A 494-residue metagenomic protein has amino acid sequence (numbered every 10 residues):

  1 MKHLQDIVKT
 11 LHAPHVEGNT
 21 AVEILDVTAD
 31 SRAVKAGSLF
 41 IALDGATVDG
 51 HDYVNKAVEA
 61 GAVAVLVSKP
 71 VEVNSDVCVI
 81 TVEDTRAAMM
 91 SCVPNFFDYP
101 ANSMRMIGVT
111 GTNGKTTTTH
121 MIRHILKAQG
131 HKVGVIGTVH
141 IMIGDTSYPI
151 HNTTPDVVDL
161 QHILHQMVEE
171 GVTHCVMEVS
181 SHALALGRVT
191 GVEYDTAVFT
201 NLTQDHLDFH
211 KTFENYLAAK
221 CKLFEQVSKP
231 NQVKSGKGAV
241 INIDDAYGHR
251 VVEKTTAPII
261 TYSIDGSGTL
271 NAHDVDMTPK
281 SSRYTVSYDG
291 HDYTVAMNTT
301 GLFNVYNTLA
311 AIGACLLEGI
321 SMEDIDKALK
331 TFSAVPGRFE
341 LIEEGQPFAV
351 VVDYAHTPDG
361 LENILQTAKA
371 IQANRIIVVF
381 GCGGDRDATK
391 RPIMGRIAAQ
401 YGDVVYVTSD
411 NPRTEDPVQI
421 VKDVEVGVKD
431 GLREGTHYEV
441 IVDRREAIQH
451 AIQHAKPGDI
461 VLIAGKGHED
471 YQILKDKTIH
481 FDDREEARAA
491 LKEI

Functional and structural regions predicted by a protein language model:
M1-H15, A36-L39, G313-E323, K327-G337 (+1 more regions): ATP-dependent carboxylate-amine ligase
M1-S91, N95, A246, G268 (+4 more regions): N-terminal leader/targeting and accessory segments in enzymes
L39, A64, T196, G238 (+3 more regions): Well-ordered beta-strand positions
V63-K69, A239-I243, V379-F380, V404-D410: Short internal beta-strands
V67-P70, V179, N201, I243 (+2 more regions): Short secondary-structure boundary segments
V71-S75, T196-V350, V428, L432-E434 (+1 more regions): Acidic, Mg2+-coordinating active-site environments of NTP-dependent enzymes
S75-E83, Y148-H151, T256-T261: Active-site regions of enzymes building and remodeling cell-envelope glycoconjugates
M89-I241, H249-T255, L309, I371-Q372: Phosphate-binding loop of NTP-binding sites
